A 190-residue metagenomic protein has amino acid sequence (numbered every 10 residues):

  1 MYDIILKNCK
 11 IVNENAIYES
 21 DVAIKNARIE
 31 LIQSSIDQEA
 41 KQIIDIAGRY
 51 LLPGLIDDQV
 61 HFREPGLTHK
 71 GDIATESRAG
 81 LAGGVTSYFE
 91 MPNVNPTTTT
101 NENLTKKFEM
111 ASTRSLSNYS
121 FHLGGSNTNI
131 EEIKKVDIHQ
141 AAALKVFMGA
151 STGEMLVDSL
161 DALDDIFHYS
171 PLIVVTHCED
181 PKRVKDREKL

Functional and structural regions predicted by a protein language model:
M1-G54: Histidine-rich, glycine-flanked metal-binding segment
D3-I4, K41-Q42, R49-Y50, T86-F89 (+3 more regions): Structural motif
C9, A27, G48, Q59 (+5 more regions): Divalent metal-coordination and catalytic microenvironments
V12, Y18, F62-R63, S126: Short strand->helix junction
I36, F62, K182: Glycine-rich nucleotide phosphate-binding loop and flanking beta-alpha elements of Rossmann-like dinucleotide-binding
R49-R114: Metal-associated gating/positioning segment near the N- to mid-region
V94-T105, E109-L190: Histidine/acidic-residue-rich, glycine-tolerant segments that coordinate divalent metal ions
